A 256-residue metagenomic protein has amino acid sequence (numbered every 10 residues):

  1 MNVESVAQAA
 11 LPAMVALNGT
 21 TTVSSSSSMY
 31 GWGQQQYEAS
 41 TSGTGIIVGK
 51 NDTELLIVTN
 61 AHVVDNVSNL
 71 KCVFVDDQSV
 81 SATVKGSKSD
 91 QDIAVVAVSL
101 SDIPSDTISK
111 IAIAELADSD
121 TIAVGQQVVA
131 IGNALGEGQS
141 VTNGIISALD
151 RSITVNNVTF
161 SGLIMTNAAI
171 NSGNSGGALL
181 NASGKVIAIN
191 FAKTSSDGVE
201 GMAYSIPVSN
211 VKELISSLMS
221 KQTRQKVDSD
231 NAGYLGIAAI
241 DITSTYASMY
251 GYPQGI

Functional and structural regions predicted by a protein language model:
M1-S248: Serine-dependent protease modules
Q254: LysM (lysin motif) carbohydrate-binding repeats in extracellular/periplasmic proteins that recognize
